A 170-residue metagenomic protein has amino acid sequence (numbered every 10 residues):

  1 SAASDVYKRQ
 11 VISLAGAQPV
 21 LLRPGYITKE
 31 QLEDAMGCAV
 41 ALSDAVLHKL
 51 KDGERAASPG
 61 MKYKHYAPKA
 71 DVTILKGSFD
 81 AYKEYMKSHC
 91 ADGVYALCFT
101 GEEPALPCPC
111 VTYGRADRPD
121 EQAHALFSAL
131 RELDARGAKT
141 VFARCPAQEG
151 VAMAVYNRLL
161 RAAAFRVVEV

Functional and structural regions predicted by a protein language model:
S1, A15, G25, D44 (+3 more regions): Residues at the C-termini of beta-strands that transition into short coil/loop
A2-Y7: Short, small-residue-biased leader/transition segments that mark boundaries at the very start of proteins
K8-S13: Short beta-strand scaffold segments in enzyme catalytic cores
L14-A41: A conserved active-site cap/scaffold subdomain adjacent to cofactor or substrate pockets
T28-K29, L47-K49, F79-D80, E102-E103: Short, catalytically relevant binding-site loops at active-site mouths
S43-Y63: Long, charged amphipathic helices and adjacent flexible linkers at domain junctions
A56-A164: A C-terminal functional module that forms or caps the active site or interfaces directly with catalytic machinery
V168-V170: Short, flexible loop segments at boundaries between secondary-structure elements
